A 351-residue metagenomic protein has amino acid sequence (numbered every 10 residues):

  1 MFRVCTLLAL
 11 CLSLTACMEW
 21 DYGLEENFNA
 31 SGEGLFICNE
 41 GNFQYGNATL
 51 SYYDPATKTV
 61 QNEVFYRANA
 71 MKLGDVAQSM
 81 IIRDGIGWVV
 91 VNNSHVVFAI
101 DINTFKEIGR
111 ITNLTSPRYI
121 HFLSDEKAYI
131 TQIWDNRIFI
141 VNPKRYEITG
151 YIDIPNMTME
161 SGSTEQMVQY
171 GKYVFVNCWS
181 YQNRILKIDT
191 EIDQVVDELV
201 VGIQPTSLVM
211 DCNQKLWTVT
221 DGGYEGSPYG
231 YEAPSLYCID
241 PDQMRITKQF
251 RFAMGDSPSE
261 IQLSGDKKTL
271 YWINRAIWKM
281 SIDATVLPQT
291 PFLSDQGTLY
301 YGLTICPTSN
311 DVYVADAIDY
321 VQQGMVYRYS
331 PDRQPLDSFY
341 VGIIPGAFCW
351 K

Functional and structural regions predicted by a protein language model:
M1-A16: Sec-dependent bacterial lipoprotein signal peptides
C17-K351: Predominantly soluble domains enriched in secretory-pathway, periplasmic, or organellar proteins
